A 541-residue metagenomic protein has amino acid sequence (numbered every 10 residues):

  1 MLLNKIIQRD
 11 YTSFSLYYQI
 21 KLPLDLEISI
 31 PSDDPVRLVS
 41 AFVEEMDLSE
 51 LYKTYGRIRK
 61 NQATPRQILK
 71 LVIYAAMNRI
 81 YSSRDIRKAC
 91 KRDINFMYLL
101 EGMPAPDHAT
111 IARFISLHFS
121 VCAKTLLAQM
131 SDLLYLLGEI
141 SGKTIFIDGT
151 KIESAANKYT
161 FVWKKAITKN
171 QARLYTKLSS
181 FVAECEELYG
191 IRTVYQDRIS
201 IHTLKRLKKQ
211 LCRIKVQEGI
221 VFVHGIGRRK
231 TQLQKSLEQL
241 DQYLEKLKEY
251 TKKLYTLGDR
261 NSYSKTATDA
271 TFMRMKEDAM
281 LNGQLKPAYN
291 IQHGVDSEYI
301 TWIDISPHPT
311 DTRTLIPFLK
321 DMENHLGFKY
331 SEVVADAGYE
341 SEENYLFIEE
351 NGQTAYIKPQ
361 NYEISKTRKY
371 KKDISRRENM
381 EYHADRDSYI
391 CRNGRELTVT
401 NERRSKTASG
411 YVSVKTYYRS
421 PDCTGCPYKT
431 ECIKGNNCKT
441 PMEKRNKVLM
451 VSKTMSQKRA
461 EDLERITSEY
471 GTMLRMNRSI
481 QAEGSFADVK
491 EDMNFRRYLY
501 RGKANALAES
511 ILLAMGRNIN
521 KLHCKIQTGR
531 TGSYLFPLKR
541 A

Functional and structural regions predicted by a protein language model:
M1-R37: Hydrophobic alpha-helical membrane-insertion signals
L2, T12-S13, V72, R79-R92 (+1 more regions): Anion-binding and metal-coordination hotspots
I7-D10, Y55-R59, Y470-M473: A ubiquitous short alpha-helical element
P31-I73: Basic, short loop/linker segments at the boundary and entry of helix-turn-helix/winged-helix-like folds
E44-Y52, Y74-I80, R92-L99: Short helix-loop boundary/capping segments at the starts of domains
I58, Y98-M103, D132: Catalytic micro-motifs at enzyme active sites that drive phosphoryl/nucleotidyl and oxygen chemistry
